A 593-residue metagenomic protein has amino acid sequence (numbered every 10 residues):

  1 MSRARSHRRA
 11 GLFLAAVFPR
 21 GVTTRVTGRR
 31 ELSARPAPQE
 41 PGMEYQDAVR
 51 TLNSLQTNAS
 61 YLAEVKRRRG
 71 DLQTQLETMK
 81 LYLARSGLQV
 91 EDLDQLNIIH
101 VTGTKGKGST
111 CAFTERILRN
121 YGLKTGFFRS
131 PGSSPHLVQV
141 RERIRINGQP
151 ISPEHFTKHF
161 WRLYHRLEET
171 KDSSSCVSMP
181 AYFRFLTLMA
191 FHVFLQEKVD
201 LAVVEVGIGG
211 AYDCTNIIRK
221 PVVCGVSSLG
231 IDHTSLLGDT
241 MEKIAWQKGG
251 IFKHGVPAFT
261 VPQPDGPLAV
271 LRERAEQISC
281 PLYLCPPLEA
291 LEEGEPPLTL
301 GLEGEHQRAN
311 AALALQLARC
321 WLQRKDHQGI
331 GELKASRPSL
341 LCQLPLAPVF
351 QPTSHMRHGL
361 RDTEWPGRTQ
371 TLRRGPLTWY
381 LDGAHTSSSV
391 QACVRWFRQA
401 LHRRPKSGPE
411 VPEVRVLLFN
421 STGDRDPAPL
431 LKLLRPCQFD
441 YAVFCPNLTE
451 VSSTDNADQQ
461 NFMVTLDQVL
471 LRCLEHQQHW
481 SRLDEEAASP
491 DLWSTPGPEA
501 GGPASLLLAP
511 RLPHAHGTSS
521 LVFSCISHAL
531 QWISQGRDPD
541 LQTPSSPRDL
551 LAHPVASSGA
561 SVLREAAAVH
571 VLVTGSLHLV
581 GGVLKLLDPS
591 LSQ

Functional and structural regions predicted by a protein language model:
M1-K105, S109-T110, E115-Y121: N-terminal leader/targeting and accessory segments in enzymes
R3-A4, G11, A16, G21-E31 (+4 more regions): Acidic, Mg2+-coordinating active-site environments of NTP-dependent enzymes
E40, S60-L72, L76, K80-I98 (+4 more regions): ATP-dependent carboxylate-amine ligase catalytic core
V199-D200, A566-A568: Short, high-confidence coil segments that cap the C-terminus of an alpha-helix and link into the following beta-strand
L201-V204, C214-G225, L229-G230, E295-Y441: Nucleotide phosphate-binding/pyrophosphate-handling subdomain across enzymes that bind or process nucleotide phosphates
P264-V270, R274, W379, S387 (+1 more regions): C-terminal helical cap/extension that packs against the catalytic core of soluble nucleotide-cofactor enzymes
S576: Active-site-proximal loop/hinge segments that shape catalytic or ion-binding/gating pockets
G581-Q593: Active-site-adjacent alpha-helix immediately C-terminal to a catalytic or transition-state-stabilizing loop
